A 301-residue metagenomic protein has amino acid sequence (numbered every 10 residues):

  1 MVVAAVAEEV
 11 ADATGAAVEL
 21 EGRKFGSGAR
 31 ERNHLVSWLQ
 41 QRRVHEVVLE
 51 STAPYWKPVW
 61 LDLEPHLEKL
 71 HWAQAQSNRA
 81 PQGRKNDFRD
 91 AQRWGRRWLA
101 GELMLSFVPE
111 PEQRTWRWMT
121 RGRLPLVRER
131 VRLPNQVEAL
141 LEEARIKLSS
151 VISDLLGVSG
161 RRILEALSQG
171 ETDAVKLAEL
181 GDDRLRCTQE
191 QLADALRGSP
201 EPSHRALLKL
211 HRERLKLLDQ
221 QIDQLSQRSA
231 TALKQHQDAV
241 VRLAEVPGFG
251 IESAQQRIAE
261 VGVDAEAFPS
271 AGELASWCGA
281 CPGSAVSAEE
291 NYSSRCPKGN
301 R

Functional and structural regions predicted by a protein language model:
M1-R301: A detector of single, family-specific signature residues that are central to catalytic or substrate-handling motifs
